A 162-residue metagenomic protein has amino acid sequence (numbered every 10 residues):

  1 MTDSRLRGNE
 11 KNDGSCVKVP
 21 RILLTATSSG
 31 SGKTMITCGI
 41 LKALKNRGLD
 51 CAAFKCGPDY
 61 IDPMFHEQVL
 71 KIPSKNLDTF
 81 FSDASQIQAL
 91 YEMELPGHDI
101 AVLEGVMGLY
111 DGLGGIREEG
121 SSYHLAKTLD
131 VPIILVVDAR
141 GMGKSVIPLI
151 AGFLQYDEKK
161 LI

Functional and structural regions predicted by a protein language model:
M1, G8-K11: A cross-taxon signal for low-complexity, glycine/charged-rich
R5-R7, R47: Basic polycationic patches enriched in arginine
K18-S31, M35, L41-L129, V137-K160: ATP-dependent carboxylate-amine ligase catalytic core
